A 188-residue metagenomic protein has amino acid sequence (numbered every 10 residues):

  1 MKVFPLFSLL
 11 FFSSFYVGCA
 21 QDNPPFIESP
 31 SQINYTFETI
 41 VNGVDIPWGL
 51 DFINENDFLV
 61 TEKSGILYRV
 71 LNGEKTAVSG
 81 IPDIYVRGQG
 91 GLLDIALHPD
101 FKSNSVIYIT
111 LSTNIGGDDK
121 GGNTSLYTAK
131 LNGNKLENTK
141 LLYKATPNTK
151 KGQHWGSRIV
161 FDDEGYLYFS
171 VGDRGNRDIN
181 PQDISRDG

Functional and structural regions predicted by a protein language model:
M1-N23: Bacterial Sec-dependent N-terminal signal peptides
Q21-T36, K135-L136: Blade/loop signatures of beta-propeller domains
T39-D45, S79-R87, L142-K150: Surface loop/turn motifs at the tips and blade-to-blade linkers of beta-strand repeat domains
T39-G65: Beta-strand-rich domains and repeat architectures in extracellular enzymes and scaffolds, especially beta-propellers
W48-D51, A96, V160: Conserved beta-strand position repeated across blades of beta-propeller domains
F58-G80: Beta-propeller domains
V60-G65, K102-G188: Surface loops at the rim/top face of extracytoplasmic beta-rich domains
K75-P99: Blade-loop segments of beta-propeller domains
